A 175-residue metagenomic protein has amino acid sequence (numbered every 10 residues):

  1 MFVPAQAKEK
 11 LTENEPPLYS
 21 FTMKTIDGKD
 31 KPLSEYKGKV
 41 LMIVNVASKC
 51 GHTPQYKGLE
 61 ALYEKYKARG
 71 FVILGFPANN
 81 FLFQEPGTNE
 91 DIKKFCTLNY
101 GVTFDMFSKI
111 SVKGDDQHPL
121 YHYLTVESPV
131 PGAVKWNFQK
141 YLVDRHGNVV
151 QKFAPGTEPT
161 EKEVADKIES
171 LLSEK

Functional and structural regions predicted by a protein language model:
M1-A5: C-terminal segment of classical bacterial N-terminal signal peptides
Q6-S34, P119: N-terminal "domain-start" segment that seeds a small globular fold
T25, N45-K49: Amphipathic alpha-helical repeat scaffolds
Y36-V40: Proline/glycine-enriched tight loop/beta-turn segments at coil->beta junctions that connect or precede beta-strands
H52-H118: Structural microenvironment flanking redox-active thiols in thiol-disulfide oxidoreductases
P119-K175: Thiol-/selenol-based redox modules, centered on thioredoxin-like and closely related oxidoreductase domains
